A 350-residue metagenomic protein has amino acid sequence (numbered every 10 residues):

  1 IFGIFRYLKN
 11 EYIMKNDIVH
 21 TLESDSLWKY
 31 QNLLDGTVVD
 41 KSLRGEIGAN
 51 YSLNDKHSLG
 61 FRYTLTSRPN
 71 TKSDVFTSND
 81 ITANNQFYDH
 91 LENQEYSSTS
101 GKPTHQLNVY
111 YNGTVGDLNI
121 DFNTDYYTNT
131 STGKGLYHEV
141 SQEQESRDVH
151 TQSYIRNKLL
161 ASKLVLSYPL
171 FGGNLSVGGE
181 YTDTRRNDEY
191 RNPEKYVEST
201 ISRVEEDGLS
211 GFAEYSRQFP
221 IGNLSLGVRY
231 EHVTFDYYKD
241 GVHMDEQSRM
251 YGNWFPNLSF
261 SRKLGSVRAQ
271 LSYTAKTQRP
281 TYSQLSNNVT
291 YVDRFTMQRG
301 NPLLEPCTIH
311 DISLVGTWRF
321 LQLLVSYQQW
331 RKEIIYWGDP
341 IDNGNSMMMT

Functional and structural regions predicted by a protein language model:
I1-I18: Predominantly transmembrane beta-strands of Gram-negative outer membrane beta-barrel pores used for transport
F2-R6, S42-N70, L91-D240, S261-R268: Face-selective signature of the C-terminal outer-membrane beta-barrel domain
I13-W28, K72-D89, G133-S141, N187-Y196 (+5 more regions): Outer-membrane beta-barrel translocator domains and adjoining extracellular loop/strand segments of Gram-negative
M14-D17, W28-R44: Structured core of small recognition/catalytic domains
S26-L33, F87-E95, Q142-H150, P193-S199 (+5 more regions): Extracytoplasmic loops and strand-loop junctions of Gram-negative outer membrane beta-barrel proteins
T200-E206, E246-R249, T277-R331, S346-T350: Outer-membrane beta-barrel signature, preferentially recognizing the C-terminal barrel domain of Gram-negative
V267-S272, L323-L324: Acidic/polar loop patches that form or flank catalytic/metal-binding clefts of enzymes that bind anionic ligands
